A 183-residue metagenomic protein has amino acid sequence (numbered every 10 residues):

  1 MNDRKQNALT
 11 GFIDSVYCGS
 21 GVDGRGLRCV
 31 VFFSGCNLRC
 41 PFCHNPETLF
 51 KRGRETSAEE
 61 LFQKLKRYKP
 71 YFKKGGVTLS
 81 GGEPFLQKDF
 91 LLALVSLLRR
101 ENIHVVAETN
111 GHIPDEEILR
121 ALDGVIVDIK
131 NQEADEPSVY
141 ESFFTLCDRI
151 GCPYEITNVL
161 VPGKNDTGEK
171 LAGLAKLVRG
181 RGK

Functional and structural regions predicted by a protein language model:
M1-F33, N37-K51, R67-K73: N-terminal [4Fe-4S]-dependent radical SAM core
N2-Q6, F50-R52, S96-R100, N158-V159: N-terminal start-of-chain detector that recognizes signal peptides and the immediate post-cleavage beginning
N7-F12, S57-A58, I103-A107: A short linear-motif detector with a strong N-terminal bias
T48, G82, K130: Flexible loop residues that form catalytic and substrate-binding hotspots at small-molecule/glycan-binding clefts
G53-Q63: Short cysteine/histidine-rich metal-coordination sites, predominantly Zn2+-binding motifs
F62, K66-G76, F85-K183: Conserved AdoMet/S-adenosylmethionine-binding subsite of the radical SAM
